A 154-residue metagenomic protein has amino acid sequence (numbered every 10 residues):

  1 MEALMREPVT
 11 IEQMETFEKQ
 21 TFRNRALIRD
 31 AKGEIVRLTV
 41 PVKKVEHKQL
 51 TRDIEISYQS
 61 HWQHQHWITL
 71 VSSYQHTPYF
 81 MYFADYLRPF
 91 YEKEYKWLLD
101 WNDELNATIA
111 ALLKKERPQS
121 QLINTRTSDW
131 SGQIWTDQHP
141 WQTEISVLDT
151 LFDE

Functional and structural regions predicted by a protein language model:
M1-E154: Residues lining hydrophobic/aromatic ligand-binding pockets adjacent to catalytic sites
